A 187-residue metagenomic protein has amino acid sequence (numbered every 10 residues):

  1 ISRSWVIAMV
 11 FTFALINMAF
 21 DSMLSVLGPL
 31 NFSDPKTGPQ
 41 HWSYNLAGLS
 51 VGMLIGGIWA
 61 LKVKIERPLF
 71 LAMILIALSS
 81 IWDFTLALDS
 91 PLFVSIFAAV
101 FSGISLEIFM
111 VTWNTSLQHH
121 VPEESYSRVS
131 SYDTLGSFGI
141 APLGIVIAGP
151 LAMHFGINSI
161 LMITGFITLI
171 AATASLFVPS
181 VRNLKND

Functional and structural regions predicted by a protein language model:
I1-S2, L88: Hydrophobic residues in alpha-helical segments
S2-V6, L135-F138: Interfacial aromatic "cap" segments that immediately flank transmembrane helices in multipass membrane proteins
R3-D21, V100-F101: Pair of pore-lining "gating" transmembrane helices in MFS-fold secondary transporters
F13-S25, L106, A141: Conserved extracellular-gate-facing transmembrane-helix segments in secondary transporters
G28-D187: C-terminal transmembrane bundle of multi-pass solute transporters/carriers
